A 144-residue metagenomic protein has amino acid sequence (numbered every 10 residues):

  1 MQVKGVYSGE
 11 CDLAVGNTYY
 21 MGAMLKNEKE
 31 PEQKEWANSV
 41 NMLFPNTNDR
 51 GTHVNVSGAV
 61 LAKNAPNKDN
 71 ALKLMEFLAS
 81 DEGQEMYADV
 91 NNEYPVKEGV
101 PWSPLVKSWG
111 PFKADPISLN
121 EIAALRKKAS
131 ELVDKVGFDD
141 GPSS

Functional and structural regions predicted by a protein language model:
M1, G5, E10, Y20-A23 (+7 more regions): Extracytoplasmic/secreted proteins, especially bacterial periplasmic and envelope-associated proteins
M1-L43: Ligand-binding pocket segment of bilobal, Venus flytrap-like solute-binding proteins
Y7, C11, K26-K29, P66 (+3 more regions): Sec-exported extracytoplasmic/periplasmic mature domains
L13, R50-H53, A62-N67, E121: Extracytoplasmic/periplasmic, Sec-exported soluble proteins
Y19-G22, T47-R50, A65-P66, S80-D81: Solvent-exposed loop/turn segments at secondary-structure junctions within structured extracellular/periplasmic domains
E35-V60: Periplasmic-binding protein-like
S57-I117: Mature extracytoplasmic/periplasmic domains
D115-S144: Conserved C-terminal helix/tail region of periplasmic/extracytoplasmic solute-binding proteins
